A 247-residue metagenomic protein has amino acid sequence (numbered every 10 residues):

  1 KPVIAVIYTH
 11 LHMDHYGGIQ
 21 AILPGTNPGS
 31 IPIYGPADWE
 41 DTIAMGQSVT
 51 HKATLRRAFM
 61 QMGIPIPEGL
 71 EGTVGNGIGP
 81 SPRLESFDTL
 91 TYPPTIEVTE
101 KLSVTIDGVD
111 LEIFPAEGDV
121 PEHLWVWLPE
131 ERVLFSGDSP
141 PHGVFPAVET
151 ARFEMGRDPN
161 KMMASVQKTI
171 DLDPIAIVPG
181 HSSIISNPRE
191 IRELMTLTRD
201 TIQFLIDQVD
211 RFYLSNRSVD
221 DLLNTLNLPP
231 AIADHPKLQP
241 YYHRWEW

Functional and structural regions predicted by a protein language model:
K1-I33: Active-site metal-binding motif and surrounding structural segment of the metallo-beta-lactamase
I4-I7, P32-G35, L134-S136, A176-V178: Structural recognition of the beta-strand scaffold that forms the well-ordered cores of secreted hydrolase catalytic
H12-D14, W39, P140, S183: Catalytic metal-binding/acid-base residues of hydrolase active sites
T26-D38, T198-V209: Acidic, His- and aromatic-enriched active-site or binding-groove loops in soluble protein domains that engage sugars
E40-M45: A short beta-to-alpha transition loop/helix N-cap that caps and shapes the active-site region
G46, H51-L84, D171-A176, I184-W247: Accessory terminal helices/loops
G72-E112: Alpha-helix-centered segments that form part of catalytic cores
Y92, K101-T105, D110-S215: Metallo-beta-lactamase
